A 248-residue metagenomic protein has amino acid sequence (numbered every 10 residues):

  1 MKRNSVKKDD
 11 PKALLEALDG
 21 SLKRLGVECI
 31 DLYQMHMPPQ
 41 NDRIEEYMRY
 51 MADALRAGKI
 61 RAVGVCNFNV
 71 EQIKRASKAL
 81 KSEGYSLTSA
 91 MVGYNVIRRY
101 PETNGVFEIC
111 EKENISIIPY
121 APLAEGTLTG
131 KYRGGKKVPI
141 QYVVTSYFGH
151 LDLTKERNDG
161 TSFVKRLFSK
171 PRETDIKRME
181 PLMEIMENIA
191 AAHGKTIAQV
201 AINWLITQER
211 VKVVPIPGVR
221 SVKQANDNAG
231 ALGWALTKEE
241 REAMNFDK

Functional and structural regions predicted by a protein language model:
M1-K2, D31-H36, T88-V92: Short beta-strands and strand-loop turn motifs
M1-L15, H36-D42: Active-site mouth loops of central-metabolism enzymes
D9-L25, I44, I73-S77: Short, acidic/polar
L22-R43: Active-site groove signature of glycoside hydrolases
P38-K248: Beta/alpha (TIM)-barrel catalytic core signal, keyed to glycine-rich beta->alpha loops juxtaposed to Asp/Glu that bind
